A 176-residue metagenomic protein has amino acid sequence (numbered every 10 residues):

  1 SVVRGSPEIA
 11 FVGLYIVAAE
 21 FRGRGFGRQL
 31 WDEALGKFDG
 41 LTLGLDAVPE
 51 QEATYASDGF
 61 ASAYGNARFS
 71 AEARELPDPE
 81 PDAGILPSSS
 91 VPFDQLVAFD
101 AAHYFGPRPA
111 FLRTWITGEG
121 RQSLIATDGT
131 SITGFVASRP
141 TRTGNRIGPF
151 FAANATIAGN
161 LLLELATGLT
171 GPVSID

Functional and structural regions predicted by a protein language model:
R4-G13, A18-R24, Q29-L43, E52-A53 (+1 more regions): Intrinsically disordered, low-complexity, positively biased terminal segments
G40-P49, A61-E75: Conserved catalytic-core motifs of GNAT/GCN5-like acyltransferases
V48, S57, F150: Surface loops and adjacent helix of pleckstrin homology
T54-F60: Conserved active-site tyrosine of GNAT-family acetyltransferases
A61-A63, E80, R142: A generic fold-level signal
G65, P81, I147: Glycine-rich, flexible loop/turn motifs
E72-S90: Conserved N-terminal entry element of GNAT/NAT acetyltransferase domains
